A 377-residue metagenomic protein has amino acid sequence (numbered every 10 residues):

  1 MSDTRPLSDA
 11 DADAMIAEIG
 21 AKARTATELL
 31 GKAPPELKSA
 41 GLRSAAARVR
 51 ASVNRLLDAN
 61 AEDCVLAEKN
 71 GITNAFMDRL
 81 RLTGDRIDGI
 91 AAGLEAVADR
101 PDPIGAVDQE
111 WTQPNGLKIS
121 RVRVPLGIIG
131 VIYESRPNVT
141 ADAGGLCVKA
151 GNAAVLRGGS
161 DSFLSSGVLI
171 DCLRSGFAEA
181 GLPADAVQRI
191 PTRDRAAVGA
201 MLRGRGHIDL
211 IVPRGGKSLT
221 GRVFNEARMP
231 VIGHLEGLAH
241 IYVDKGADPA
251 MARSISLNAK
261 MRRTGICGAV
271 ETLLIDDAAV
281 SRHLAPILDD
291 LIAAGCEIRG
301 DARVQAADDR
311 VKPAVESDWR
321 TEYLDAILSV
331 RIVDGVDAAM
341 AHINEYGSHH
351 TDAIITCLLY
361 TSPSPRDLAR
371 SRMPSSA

Functional and structural regions predicted by a protein language model:
M1-I119: N-terminal Rossmann-like NAD(P)+-binding subdomain of aldehyde/semialdehyde dehydrogenases
A12-D13, A51, S135-N138, D142-A153 (+4 more regions): ALDH superfamily catalytic-core signature
A26-K32, L273-I275, D325-D334, H349-I354: Short, well-ordered beta-strand elements within core beta-sheets of diverse protein domains
A33-A40, I104, A180-V187, R263-A269 (+2 more regions): Flexible, glycine/charged-enriched surface loops at secondary-structure junctions
K38, G151, I211, D276 (+1 more regions): Residue-level signal for inorganic ion chemistry
D99, V107-G246, S281: Rossmann-like NAD(P) dinucleotide-binding subdomain of oxidoreductase/dehydrogenase enzymes
Y360-D367: Conserved small/polar residues in nucleotide/adenosyl-binding loops
R372-A377: Hydrophobic alpha-helical segments, chiefly the membrane-spanning helices and signal/signal-anchor peptides
